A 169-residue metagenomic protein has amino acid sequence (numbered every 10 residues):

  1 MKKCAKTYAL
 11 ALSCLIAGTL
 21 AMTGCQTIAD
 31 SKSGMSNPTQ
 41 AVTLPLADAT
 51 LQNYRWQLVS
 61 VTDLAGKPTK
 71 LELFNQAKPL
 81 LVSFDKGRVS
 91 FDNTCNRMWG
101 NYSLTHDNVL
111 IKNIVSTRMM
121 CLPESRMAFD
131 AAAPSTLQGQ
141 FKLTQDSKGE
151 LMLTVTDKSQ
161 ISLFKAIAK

Functional and structural regions predicted by a protein language model:
K2-Y8, T23-K169: Lipid interaction determinants
A11-A21: Bacterial N-terminal signal peptides
